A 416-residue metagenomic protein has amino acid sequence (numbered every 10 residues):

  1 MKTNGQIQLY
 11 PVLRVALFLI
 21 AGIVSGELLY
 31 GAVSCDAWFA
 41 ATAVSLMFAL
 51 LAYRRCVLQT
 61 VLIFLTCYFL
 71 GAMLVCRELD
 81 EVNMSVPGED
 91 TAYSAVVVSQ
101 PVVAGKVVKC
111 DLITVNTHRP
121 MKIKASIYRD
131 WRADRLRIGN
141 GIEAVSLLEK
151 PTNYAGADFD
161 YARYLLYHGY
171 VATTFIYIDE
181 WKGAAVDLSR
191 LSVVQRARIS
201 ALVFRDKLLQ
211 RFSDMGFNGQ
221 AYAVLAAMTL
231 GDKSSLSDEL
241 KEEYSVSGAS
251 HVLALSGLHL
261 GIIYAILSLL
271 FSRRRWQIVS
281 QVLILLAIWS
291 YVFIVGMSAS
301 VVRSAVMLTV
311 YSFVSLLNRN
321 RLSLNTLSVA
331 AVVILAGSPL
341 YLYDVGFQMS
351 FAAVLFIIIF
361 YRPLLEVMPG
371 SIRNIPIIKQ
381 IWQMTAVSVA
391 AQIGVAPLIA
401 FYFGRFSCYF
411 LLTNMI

Functional and structural regions predicted by a protein language model:
M1-M84, T173-I176, R196, S200 (+1 more regions): N-terminal leader/targeting segments
K2-G5, F64, Y68-H251: Membrane-interface helix/helix-cap signal primarily in integral membrane proteins
R14, G22, R55-V61, T174 (+1 more regions): Hydrophobic alpha-helical transmembrane segments in multi-pass membrane proteins
A49-A52, M84-P87, L112, F212 (+1 more regions): Alpha-helix C-terminal capping segments
